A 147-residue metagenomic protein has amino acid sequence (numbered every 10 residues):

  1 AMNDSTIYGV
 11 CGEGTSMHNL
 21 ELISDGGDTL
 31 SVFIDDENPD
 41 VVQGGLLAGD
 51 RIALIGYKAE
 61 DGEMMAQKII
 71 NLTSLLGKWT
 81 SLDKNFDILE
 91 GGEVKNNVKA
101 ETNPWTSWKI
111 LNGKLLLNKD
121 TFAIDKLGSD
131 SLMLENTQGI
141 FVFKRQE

Functional and structural regions predicted by a protein language model:
A1-H18, V41-E90, D130-E147: Short, flexible, surface-exposed loop segments at domain boundaries
M2-I7, E13, L82-L127: N-terminal glycine/threonine-rich, aromatic-flanked beta-hairpin/loop signature
T15-V32: OB-fold (S1/OB) nucleic-acid-binding surfaces
I23-D28, N97-T102, N118-A123, E135-F141: Secondary-structure transition/turn motif
D25-G27, E37, Y57-A59, G113 (+1 more regions): Solvent-exposed coil/turn segments that connect beta secondary-structure elements in extracytoplasmic/periplasmic
G27-G44: Beta-strand/loop nucleic-acid-binding surfaces
T29, G56, T106-K109: Broad hydrophobic/π-residue packing in well-ordered secondary structure
